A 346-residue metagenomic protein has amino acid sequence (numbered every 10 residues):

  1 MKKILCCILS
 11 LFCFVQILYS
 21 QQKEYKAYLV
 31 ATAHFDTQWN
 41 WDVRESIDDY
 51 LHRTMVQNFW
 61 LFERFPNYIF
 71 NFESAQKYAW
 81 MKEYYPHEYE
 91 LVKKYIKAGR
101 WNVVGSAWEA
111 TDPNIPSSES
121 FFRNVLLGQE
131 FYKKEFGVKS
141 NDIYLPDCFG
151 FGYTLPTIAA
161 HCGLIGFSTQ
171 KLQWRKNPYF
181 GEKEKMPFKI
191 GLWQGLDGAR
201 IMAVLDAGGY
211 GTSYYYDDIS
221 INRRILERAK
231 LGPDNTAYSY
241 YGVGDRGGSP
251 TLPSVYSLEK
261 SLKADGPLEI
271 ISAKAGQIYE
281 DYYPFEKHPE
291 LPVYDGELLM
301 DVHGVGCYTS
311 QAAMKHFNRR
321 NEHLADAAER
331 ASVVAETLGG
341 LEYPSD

Functional and structural regions predicted by a protein language model:
M1-Q22: Bacterial Sec-dependent N-terminal signal peptides
Q21-D346: Catalytic-domain carbohydrate-binding cleft regions of carbohydrate-active enzymes
